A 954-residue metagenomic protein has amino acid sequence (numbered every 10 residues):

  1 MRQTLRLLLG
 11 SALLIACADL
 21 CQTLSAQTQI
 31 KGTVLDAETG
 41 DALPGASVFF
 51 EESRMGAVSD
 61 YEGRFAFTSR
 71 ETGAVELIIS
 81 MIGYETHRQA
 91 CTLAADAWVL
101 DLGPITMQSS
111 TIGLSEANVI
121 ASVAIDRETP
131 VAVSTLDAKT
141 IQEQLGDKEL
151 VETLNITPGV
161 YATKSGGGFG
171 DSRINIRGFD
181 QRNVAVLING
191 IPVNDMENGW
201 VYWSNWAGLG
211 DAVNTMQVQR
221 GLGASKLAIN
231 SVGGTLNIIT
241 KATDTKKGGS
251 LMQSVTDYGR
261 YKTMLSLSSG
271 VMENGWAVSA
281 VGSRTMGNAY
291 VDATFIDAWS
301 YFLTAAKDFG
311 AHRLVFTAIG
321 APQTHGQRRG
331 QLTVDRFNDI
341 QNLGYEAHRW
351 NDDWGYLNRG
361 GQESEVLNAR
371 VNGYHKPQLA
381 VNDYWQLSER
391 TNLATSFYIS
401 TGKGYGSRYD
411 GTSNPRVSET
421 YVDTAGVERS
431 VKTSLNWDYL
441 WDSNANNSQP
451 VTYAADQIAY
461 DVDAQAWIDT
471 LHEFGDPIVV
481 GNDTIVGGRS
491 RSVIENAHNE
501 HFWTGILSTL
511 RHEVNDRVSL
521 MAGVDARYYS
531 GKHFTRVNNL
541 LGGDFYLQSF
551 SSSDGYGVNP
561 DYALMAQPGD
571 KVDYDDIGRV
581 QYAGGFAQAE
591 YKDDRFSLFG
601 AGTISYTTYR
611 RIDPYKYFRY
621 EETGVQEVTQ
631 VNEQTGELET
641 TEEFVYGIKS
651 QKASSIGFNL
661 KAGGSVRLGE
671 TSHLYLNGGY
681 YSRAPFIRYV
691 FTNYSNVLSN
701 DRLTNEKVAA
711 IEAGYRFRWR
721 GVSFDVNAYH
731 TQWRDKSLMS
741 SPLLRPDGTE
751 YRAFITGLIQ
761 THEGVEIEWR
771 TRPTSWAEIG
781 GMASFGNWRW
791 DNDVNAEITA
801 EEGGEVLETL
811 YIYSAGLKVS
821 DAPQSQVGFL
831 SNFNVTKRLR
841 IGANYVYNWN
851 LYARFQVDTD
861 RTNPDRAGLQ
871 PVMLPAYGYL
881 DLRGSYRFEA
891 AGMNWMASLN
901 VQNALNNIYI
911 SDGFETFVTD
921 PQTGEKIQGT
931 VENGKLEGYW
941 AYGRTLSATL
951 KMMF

Functional and structural regions predicted by a protein language model:
L35-E38, A46-E51, I78-Y84, A94 (+2 more regions): Short, acidic, small-residue-rich periplasmic hinge/interaction motif at the N-terminus of Gram-negative outer-membrane
A66-T68, E143, R173, P192-R220 (+1 more regions): Short acidic/polar hinge/loop motifs at secondary-structure boundaries that mediate gating or recognition
K148-P192, G208, N214: Extracytoplasmic beta-strand/coil segments of soluble accessory domains associated with Gram-negative outer-membrane
G248, V255-M286, Y290-G330, V334-D339 (+2 more regions): Transmembrane beta-barrel wall of Gram-negative outer-membrane proteins
R313-A380, S407-E495, S553-P568, S741-P742: Acidic/polar loop-and-plug regions of large Gram-negative outer-membrane beta-barrel proteins
M565, T608, R619-E643, K652 (+8 more regions): Surface-exposed extracellular loop regions of Gram-negative outer-membrane beta-barrel proteins, predominantly
K592-R595, H730-Q732, T749-T859, T949-M953: Gram-negative outer-membrane beta-barrel transporters
R734, I779, W849-T859, R887-F954: C-terminal beta-signal and adjacent terminal beta-strands/loops of Gram-negative outer-membrane beta-barrel proteins
